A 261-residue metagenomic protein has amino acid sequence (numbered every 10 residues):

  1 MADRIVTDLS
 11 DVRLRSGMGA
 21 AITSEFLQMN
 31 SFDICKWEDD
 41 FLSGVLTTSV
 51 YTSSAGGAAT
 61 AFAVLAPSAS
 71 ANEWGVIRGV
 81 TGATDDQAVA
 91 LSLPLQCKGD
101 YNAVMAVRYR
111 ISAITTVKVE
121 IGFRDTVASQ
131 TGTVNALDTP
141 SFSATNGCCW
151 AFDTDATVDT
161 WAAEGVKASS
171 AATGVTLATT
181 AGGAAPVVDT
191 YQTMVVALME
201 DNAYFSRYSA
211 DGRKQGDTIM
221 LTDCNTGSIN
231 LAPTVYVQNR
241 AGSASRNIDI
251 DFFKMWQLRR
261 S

Functional and structural regions predicted by a protein language model:
D3-G56: Extracellular carbohydrate-recognition regions
F41, D251-M255: Extracellular beta-strand elements of beta-rich domains used for carbohydrate recognition/degradation or cell-matrix
T47-G75: Extracellular glycan-recognition surfaces and repeat-rich motifs
R78-W161: Secretory/extracellular carbohydrate-interaction modules and structurally similar beta-sandwich "look-alikes"
E164-T193: Short, aromatic/His-centered strand-loop micro-motif at the edge of beta-sheets
T190-Y204: Localized edge beta-strand/strand-to-loop motifs within extracellular or lumenal beta-rich domains
A210-A232: Short, solvent-exposed beta-strand-to-loop segments that form ligand-recognition rims of beta-rich domains
R240-D251: Extracellular carbohydrate recognition
